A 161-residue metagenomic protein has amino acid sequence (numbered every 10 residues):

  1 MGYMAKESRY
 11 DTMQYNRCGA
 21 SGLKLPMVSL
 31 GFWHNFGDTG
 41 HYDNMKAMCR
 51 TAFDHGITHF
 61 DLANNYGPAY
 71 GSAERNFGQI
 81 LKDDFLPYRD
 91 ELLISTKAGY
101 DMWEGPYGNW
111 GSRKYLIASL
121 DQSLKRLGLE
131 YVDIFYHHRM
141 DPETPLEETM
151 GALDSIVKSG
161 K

Functional and structural regions predicted by a protein language model:
M1-L92, K158: N-terminal binding-site loop/beta-alpha segment at the start of enzyme catalytic domains that lines or forms
G19-G37, S95-G108, Y131, Y136: N-terminal small/glycine-rich loop or linker at the start of catalytic domains across soluble metabolic enzymes
T58, L62, T96, T144 (+1 more regions): Ser/Thr-centric signal marking residues that sit in or immediately flank functional binding/regulatory motifs
I94-S95, L153: Residue-level signal for alpha-helical context at structural boundaries
D101-K161: Glycine/proline-rich, positively charged, aromatic-decorated active-site loop/lid region on the catalytic face
